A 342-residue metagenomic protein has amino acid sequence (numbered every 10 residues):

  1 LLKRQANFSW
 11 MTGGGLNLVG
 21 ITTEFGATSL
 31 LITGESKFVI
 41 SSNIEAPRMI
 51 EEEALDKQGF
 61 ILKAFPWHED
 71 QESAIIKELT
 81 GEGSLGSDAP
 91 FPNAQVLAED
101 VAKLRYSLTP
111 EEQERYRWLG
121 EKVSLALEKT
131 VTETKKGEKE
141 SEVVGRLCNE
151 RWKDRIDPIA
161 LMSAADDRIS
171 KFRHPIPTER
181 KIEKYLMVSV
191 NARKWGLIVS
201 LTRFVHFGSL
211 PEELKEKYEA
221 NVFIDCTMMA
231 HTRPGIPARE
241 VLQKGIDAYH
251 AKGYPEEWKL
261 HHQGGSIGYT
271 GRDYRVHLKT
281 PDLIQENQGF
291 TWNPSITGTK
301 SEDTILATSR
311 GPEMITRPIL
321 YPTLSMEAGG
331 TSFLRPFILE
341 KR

Functional and structural regions predicted by a protein language model:
L1-R342: Active-site neighborhoods and metal-handling regions in enzymes and metal-associated proteins
